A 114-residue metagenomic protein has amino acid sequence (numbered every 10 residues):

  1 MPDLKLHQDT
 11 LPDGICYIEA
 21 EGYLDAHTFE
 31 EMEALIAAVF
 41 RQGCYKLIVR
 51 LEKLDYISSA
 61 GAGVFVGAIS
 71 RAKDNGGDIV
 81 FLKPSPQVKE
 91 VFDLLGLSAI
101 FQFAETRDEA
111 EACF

Functional and structural regions predicted by a protein language model:
M1-D3, T10-L11, L54-Y56, D74: Short acidic/polar alpha-helix capping motifs at helix-coil junctions
P2-A34: STAS-typified acidic loop motif
P12-D13, E52, D108: Conserved catalytic submotifs in the C-terminal HATPase_c
Y23-I100: Amphipathic alpha-helical interaction surfaces in cytosolic regulatory modules
P86, D108-E109: Acidic phosphotransfer microenvironment of two-component signaling modules
Q102-T106: Short acidic-hydrophobic, aromatic-tinged amphipathic segments that line or gate anion-handling sites
